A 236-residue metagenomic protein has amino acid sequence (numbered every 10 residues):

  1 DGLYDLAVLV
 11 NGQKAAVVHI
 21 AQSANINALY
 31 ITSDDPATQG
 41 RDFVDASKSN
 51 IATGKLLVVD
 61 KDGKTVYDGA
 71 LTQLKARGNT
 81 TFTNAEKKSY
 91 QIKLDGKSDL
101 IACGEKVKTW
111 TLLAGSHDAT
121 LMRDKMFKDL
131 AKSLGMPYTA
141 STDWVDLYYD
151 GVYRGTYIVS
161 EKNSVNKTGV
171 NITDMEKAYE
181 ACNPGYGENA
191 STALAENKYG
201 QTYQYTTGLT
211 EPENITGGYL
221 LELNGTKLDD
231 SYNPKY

Functional and structural regions predicted by a protein language model:
G2-Y236: Phosphate/dinucleotide-binding and metal-coordinating scaffold of catalytic cores in nucleotide-dependent enzymes
